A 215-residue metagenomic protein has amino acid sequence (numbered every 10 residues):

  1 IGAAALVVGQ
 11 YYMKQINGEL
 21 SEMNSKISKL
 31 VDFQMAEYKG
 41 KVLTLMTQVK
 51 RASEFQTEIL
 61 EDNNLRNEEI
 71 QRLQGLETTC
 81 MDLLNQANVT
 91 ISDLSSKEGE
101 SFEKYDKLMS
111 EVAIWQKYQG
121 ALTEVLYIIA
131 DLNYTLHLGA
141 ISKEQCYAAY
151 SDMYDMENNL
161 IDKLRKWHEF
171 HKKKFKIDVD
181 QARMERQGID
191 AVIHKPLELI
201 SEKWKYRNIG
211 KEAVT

Functional and structural regions predicted by a protein language model:
I1-D32, I193-T215: Membrane-inserting effector segments that mediate pore formation, membrane fusion, or transient membrane insertion
L6-N64: Amphipathic, membrane-active segments
L45-Q48, A52, E58-I59, N64-T215: Long, helix-rich, hydrophobic modules that act as membrane-proximal anchors or helical bundle/coiled-coil regulators
